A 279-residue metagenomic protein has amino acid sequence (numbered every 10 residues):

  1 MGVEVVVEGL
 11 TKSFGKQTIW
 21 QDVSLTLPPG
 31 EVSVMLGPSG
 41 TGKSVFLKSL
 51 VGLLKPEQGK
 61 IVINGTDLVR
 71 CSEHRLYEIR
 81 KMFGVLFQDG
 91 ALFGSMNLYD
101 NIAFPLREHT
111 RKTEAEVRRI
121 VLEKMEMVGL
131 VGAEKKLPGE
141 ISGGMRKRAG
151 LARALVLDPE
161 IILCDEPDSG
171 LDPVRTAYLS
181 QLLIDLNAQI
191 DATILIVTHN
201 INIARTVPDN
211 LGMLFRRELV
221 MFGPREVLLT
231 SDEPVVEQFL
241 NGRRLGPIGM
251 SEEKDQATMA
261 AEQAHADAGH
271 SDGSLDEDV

Functional and structural regions predicted by a protein language model:
V51: Helix-to-loop junction immediately C-terminal to a conserved catalytic motif
T66-D67, E114-G132: Conserved ABC ATPase "signature" region
L137-I141, M145: Conserved ABC ATPase signature
V156-E160: A short, proline-enriched helix->beta-strand linker immediately N-terminal to the Walker B motif in ABC-type P-loop
I162-D165: Catalytic Walker B motif of ABC-type/P-loop ATPase nucleotide-binding domains
